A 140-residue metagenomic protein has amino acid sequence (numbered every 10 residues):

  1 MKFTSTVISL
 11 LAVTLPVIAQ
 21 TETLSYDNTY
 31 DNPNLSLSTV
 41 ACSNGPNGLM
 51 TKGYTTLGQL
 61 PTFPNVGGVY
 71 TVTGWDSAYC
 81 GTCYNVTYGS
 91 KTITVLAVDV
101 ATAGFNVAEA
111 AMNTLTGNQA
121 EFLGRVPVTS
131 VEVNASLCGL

Functional and structural regions predicted by a protein language model:
M1-L10: Classical eukaryotic N-terminal signal peptides for Sec-dependent ER targeting/secretion, especially the positively
T4, L15-T94, D99-A110, T114-L140: Secreted/periplasmic proteins
